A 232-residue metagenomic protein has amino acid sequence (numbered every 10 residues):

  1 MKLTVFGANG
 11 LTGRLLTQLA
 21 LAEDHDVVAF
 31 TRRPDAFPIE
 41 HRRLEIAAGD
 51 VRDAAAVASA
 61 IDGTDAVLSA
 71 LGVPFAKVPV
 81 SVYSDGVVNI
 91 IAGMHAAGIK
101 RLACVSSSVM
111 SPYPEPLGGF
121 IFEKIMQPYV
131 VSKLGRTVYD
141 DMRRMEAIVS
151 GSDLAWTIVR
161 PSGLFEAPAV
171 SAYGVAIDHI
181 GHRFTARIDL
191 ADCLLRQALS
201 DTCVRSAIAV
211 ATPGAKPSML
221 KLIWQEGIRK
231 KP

Functional and structural regions predicted by a protein language model:
K2, D178-P232: Mid/C-terminal beta-alpha module of Rossmann-like enzyme folds, strongest in SDR-family dehydrogenases/epimerases
L3-E23: N-terminal Rossmann NAD(P)H-binding glycine-rich loop of SDR-like oxidoreductase domains
T4, D35-N89, G93-A96, T202: NAD(P)H-binding glycine-rich loop region in Rossmannoid oxidoreductase-like domains and their noncatalytic homologs
T4, V28, T157: Conserved beta-strand positions in the Rossmann-like core of class I SAM-dependent methyltransferases
D26-V28, P34, V78, V88-E146: Conserved Rossmann-fold NAD(P)-dependent oxidoreductase catalytic core, especially the SDR/UDP-sugar
F30-A36, P161-L164: Short, polar loop motifs at secondary-structure junctions
P112-E115, P168-S171, Q197-S206: Glycine/proline-rich active-site loop of Rossmann-fold NAD(P)-dependent oxidoreductases
E146-A167: Conserved beta-loop-beta element that borders a ligand/cofactor-binding pocket
